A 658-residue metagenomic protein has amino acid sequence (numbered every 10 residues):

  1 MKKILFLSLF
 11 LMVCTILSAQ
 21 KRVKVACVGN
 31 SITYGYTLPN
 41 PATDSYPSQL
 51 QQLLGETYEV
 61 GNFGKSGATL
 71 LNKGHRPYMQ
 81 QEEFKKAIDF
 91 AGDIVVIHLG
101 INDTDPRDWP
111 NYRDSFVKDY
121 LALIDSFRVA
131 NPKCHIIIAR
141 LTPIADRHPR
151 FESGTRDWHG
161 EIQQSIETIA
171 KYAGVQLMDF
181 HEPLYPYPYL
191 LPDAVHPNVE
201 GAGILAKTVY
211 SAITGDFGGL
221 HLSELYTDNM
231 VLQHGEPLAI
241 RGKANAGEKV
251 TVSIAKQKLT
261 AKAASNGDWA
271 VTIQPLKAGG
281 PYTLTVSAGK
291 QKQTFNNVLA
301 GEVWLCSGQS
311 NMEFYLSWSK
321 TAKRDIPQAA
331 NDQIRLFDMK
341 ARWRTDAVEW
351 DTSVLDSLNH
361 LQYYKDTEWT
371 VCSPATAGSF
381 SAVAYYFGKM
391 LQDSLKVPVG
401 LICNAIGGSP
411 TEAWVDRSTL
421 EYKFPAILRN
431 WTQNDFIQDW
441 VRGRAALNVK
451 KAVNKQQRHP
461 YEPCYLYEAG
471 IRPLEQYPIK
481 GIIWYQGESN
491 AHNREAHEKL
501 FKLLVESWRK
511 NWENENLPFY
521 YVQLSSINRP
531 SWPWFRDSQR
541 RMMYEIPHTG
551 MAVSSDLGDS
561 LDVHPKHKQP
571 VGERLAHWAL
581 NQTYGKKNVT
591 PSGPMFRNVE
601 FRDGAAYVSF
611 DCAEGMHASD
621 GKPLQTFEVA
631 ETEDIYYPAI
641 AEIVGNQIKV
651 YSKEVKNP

Functional and structural regions predicted by a protein language model:
M1-K21: Bacterial Sec-dependent N-terminal signal peptides
Q20-K21, Q52, Y78-D216, P463-S554 (+1 more regions): Alpha-helical cap/lid subdomain in secreted, periplasmic, or secretory-pathway luminal O-acyl-processing enzymes
K21-C27, I32-L121, D157, L276 (+8 more regions): Conserved SGNH/GDSL esterase-like catalytic core that processes O-acyl groups on lipids and polysaccharides
E224, Q233-E236, P570, N581-P623: Surface beta-strand/loop "capping" patches
I240-A244, E248-K256, V608, G615-Y636: Beta-strand-rich binding/interaction modules
R241-R324, K656-N657: Extended acidic/polar, glycine-enriched regions that form or flank non-catalytic beta-rich accessory modules
T626-V655: Acidic, low-complexity Ser/Thr/Gly/Pro-rich repeat segments typical of extracellular/periplasmic and surface-exposed
